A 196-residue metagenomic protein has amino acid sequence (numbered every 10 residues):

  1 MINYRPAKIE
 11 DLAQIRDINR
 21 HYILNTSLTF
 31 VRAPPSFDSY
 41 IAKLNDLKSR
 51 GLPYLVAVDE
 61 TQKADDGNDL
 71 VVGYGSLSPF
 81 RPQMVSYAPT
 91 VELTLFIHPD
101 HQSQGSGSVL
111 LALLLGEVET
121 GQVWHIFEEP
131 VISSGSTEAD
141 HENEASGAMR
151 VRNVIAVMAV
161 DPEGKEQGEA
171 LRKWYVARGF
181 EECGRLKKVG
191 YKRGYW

Functional and structural regions predicted by a protein language model:
M1-P6, K63-D66, E119-G147: Eukaryotic N-terminal low-complexity, Ser/Thr- and Lys/Arg-rich leader segments that predominantly function as
N3, E92-F96, I155-V157: Short aromatic/hydrophobic contact patches that present stacked aromatics for nucleic-acid/ligand binding
N3-I15: A short beta-loop-alpha structural element at the N-terminal edge of CoA-dependent acyl/N-acetyltransferase catalytic
N19: Hydrophobic "lid"/C-terminal helical patch of Rossmann-like NAD(P)-dependent dehydrogenase/epimerase domains
I23, L28, R32-Q102, L111-W124: Acetyl-CoA-dependent GNAT
S76-P82, E129-S133, T137-S146, V151-W196: Conserved catalytic-core motifs of GNAT/GCN5-like acyltransferases
H98-A112, T120-G121, H125-F127, P162-A170 (+1 more regions): Conserved glycine-rich acetyl-CoA-binding loop
